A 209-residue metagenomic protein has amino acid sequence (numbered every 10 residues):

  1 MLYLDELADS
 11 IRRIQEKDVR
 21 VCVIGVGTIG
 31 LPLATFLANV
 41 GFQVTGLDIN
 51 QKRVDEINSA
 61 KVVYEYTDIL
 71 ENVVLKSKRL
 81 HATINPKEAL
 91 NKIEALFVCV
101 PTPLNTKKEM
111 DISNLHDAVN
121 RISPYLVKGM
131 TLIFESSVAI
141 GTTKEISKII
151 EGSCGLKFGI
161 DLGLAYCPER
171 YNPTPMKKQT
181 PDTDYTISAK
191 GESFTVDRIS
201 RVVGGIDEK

Functional and structural regions predicted by a protein language model:
Y3-R20, Q43-T45, I49-A95, P101-E109 (+1 more regions): Conserved N-terminal Rossmann-fold NAD(P) cofactor-binding segment
V26-G27: Glycine-rich Rossmann-fold phosphate-binding loop(s) that bind the pyrophosphate of adenine dinucleotide cofactors
G30-L31: N-terminal Rossmann-fold NAD(P) dinucleotide-binding loop
A34, A38-N39: Gly/Ala-rich phosphate-binding loop of Rossmann-like dinucleotide-binding domains, activating on the conserved
E56, N114, E145-I149: Alpha-helical scaffold elements adjacent to nucleotide-binding pockets in ATP/GTP-utilizing enzyme cores
V98-P101, P124, K128-K209: Rossmann-fold dinucleotide-binding core
K107-S123: Glycine-rich S-adenosyl-L-methionine
